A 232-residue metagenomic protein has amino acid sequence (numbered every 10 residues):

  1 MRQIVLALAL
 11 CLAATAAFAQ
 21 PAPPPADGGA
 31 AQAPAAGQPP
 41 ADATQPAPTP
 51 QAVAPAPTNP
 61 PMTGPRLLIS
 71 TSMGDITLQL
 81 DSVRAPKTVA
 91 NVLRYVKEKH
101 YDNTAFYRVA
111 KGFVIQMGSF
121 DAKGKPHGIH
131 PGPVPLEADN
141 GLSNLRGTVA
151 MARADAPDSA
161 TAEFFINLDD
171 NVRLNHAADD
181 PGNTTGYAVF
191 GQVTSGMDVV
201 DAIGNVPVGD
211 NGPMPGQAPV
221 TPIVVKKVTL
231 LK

Functional and structural regions predicted by a protein language model:
R2-A7, F18-K232: Cyclophilin-like peptidyl-prolyl cis-trans isomerases
L10: Cytosolic-facing loops and C-terminal tails of multi-pass membrane proteins
A13-A17: Hydrophobic membrane-targeting alpha-helices
